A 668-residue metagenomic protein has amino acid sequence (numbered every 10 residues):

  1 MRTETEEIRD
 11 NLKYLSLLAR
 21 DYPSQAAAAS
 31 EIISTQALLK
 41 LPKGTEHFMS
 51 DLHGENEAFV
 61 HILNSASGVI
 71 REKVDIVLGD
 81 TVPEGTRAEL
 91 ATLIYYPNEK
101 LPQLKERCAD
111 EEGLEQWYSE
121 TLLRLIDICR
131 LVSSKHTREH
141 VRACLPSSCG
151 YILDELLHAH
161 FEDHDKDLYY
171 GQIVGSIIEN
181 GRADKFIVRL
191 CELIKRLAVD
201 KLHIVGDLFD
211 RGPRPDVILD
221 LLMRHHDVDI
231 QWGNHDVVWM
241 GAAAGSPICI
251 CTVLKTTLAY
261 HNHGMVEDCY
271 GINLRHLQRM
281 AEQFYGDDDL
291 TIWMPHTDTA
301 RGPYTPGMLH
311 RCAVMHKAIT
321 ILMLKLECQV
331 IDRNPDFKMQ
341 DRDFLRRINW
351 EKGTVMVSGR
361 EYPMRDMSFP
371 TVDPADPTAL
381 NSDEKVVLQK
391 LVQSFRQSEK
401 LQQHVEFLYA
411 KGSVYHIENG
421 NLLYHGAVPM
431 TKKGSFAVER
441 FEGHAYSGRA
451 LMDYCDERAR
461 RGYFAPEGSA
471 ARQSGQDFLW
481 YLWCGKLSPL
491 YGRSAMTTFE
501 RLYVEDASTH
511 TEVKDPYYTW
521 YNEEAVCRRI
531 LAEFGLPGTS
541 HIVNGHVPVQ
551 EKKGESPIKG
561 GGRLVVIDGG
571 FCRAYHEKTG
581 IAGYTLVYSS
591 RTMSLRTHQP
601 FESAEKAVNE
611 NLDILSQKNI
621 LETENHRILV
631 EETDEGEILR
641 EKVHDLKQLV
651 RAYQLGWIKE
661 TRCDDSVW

Functional and structural regions predicted by a protein language model:
M1-W668: Feature recognizes metal-dependent phosphohydrolase scaffolds
